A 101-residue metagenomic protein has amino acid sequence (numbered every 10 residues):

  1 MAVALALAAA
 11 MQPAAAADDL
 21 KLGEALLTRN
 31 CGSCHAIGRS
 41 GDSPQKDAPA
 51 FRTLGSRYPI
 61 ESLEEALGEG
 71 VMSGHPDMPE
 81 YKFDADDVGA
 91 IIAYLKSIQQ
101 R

Functional and structural regions predicted by a protein language model:
M1-A10: Bacterial N-terminal signal peptides
A9-L26: Electrostatic cytochrome c docking/interface patches
L20, T28, D86, I98-Q99: Localized chelating/binding microdomains that coordinate divalent metal ions or stabilize phosphate-bearing
L22-E24, G38-G68: Gly/Gly-Pro-rich "capping" loops immediately C-terminal to redox-active cysteine motifs in periplasmic/lumenal
G23, T28-I37, I91: The canonical Cys-X-X-Cys-His
R29, L54, Y58, S73: Residue-level signal for short amphipathic helical patches enriched in basic/charged and nearby hydrophobic residues
Q45-T53, A66-I98: Axial heme c-ligation environment in periplasmic c-type cytochrome domains
